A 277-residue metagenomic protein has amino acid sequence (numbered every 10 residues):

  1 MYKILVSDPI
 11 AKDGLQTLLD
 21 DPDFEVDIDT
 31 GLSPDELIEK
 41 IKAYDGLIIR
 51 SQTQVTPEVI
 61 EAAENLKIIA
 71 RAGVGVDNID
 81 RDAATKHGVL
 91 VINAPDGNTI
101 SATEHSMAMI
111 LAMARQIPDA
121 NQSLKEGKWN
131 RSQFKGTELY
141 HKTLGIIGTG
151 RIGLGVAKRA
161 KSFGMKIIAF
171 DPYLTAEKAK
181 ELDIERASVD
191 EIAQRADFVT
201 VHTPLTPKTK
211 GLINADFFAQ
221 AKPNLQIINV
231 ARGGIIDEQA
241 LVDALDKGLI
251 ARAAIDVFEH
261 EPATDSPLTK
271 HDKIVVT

Functional and structural regions predicted by a protein language model:
M1-I92, N214: An N-terminal-biased, well-structured beta-alpha scaffold segment characteristic of Rossmann-like dinucleotide-binding
Y2, T85, I92-H105, N130 (+2 more regions): C-terminal helix-to-coil terminal segments
F24, V89, I184, K273-V275: Short, conserved active-site loop motifs that form the nucleotide-linked donor/cofactor pocket
D45-I48, I68, F198, Q226 (+2 more regions): Short, Asp-centered acidic motifs that coordinate Mg2+ and/or phosphate in catalytic or ligand-binding sites
V55-I60, P172-L268: Rossmann-like adenosine-cofactor binding region
H87, P95-T143, K158, A169: Phosphate-binding beta-alpha-beta segment of Rossmann-like dinucleotide-binding domains, i.e., the NAD(P)
T149-G150: Glycine-rich Rossmann-fold phosphate-binding loop(s) that bind the pyrophosphate of adenine dinucleotide cofactors
G153-L154: N-terminal Rossmann-fold NAD(P) dinucleotide-binding loop
